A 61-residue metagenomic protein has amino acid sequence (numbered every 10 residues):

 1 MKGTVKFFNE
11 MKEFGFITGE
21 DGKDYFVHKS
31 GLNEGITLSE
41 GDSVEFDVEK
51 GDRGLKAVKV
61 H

Functional and structural regions predicted by a protein language model:
M1-N9: Structural detector for short beta-strands of small beta-barrel domains
N9, E20, G31, K50-D52: A generic beta-sheet turn/junction motif
K12-I17: Short aromatic-glycine-enriched beta-strand elements
K23-I36: Beta-strand/loop nucleic-acid-binding surfaces
N33-E45: Short nucleic-acid-contacting surface segments enriched for D/E, G, S/T with interspersed K/R
E49-H61: OB-fold/S1-family single-stranded nucleic acid-binding modules
